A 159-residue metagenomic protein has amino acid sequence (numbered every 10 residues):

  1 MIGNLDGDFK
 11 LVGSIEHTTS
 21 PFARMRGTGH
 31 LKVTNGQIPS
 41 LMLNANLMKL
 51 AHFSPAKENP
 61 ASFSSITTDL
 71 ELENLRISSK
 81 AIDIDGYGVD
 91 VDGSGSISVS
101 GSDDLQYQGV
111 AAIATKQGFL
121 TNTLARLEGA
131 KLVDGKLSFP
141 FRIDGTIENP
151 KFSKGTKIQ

Functional and structural regions predicted by a protein language model:
M1-S62, V89, S94-Q159: Membrane-proximal interfacial segments on either side of biological membranes
K57-L75: Generic long, charged, amphipathic alpha-helical segments
D83-D85: Short, glycine-rich nucleotide/cofactor-binding loops
